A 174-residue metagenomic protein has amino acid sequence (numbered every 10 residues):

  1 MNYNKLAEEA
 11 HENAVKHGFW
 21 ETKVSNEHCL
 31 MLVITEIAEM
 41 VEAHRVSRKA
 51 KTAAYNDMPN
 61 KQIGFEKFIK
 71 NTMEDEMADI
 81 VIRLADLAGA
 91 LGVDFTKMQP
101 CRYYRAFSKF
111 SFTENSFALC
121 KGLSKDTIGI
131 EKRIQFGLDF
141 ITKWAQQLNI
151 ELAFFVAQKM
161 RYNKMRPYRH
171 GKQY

Functional and structural regions predicted by a protein language model:
M1-Y174: Flexible "arm" and connector segments at domain edges
